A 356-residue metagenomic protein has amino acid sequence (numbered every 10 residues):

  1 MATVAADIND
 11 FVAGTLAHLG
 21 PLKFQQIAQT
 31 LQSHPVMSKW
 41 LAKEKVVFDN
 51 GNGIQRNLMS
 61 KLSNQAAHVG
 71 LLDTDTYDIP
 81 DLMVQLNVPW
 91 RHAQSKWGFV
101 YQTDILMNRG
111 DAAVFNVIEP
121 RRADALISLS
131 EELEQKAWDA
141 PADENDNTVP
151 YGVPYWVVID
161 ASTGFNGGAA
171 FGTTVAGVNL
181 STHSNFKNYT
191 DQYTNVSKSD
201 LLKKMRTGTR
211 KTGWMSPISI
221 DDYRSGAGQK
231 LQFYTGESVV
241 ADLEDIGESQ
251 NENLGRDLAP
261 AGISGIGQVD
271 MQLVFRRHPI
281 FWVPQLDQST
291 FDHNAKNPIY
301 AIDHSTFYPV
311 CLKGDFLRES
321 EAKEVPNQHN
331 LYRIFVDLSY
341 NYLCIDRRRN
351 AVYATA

Functional and structural regions predicted by a protein language model:
A2-L62, L86-A356: Core alpha/beta structural scaffold of self-assembling particle/tube/pore-forming proteins
M59-M83: N-terminal low-complexity, intrinsically disordered segments
